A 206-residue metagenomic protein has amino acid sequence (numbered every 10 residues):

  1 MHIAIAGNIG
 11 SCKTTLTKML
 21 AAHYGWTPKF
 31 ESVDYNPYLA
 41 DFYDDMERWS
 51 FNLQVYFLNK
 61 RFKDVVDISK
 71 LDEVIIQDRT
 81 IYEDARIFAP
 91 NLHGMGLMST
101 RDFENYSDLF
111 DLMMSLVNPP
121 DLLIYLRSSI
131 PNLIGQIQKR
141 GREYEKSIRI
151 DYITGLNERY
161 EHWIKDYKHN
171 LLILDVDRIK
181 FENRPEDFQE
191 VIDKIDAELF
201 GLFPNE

Functional and structural regions predicted by a protein language model:
I5: Hydrophobic anchor at the beta1->P-loop junction of P-loop NTPases
N8: P-loop (Walker A) phosphate-binding loop of NTP-binding proteins
K13: Conserved lysine of the Walker
L16-T17: Post-Walker A alpha-helix
A22-K60: Conserved substrate/cofactor phosphate-moiety recognition/catalytic segment in nucleotide-dependent phosphotransferases
R61-R101: A basic- and aromatic-enriched beta-loop-alpha substructure that forms the phosphate/nucleotide- and DNA/RNA-contacting
R86-R159: A glycine- and Lys/Arg-enriched "phosphate-lid" helix/loop adjacent to the NTP-binding pocket of small-molecule kinases
I134-E206: NTP-dependent small-molecule kinase module
